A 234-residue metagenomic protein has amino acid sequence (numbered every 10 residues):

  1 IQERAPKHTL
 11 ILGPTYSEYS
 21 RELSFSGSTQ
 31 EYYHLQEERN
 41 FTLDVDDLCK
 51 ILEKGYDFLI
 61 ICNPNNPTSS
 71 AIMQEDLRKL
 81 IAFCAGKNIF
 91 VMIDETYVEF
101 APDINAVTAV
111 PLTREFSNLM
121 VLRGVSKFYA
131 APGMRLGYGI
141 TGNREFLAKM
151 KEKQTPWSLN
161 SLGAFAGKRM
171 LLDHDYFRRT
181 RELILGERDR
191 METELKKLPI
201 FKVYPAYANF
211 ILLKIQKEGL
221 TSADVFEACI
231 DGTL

Functional and structural regions predicted by a protein language model:
I1-H8: Phosphate-binding glycine-rich loop
I11-S28, W157: Substrate-binding/gating loop at the entrance of the active-site cleft, primarily in PLP-dependent aminotransferase-like
S20-R21, N118-Y204: PLP-dependent aminotransferase class I/II
S26, G86-K87, F116: Helix C-cap/helix->beta junction micro-motif
E31, R39-A101: Active-site phosphate-binding strand-loop segment of PLP-dependent enzymes
I184-L185, L195-G232: Conserved PLP-binding catalytic core of the aspartate aminotransferase-like
